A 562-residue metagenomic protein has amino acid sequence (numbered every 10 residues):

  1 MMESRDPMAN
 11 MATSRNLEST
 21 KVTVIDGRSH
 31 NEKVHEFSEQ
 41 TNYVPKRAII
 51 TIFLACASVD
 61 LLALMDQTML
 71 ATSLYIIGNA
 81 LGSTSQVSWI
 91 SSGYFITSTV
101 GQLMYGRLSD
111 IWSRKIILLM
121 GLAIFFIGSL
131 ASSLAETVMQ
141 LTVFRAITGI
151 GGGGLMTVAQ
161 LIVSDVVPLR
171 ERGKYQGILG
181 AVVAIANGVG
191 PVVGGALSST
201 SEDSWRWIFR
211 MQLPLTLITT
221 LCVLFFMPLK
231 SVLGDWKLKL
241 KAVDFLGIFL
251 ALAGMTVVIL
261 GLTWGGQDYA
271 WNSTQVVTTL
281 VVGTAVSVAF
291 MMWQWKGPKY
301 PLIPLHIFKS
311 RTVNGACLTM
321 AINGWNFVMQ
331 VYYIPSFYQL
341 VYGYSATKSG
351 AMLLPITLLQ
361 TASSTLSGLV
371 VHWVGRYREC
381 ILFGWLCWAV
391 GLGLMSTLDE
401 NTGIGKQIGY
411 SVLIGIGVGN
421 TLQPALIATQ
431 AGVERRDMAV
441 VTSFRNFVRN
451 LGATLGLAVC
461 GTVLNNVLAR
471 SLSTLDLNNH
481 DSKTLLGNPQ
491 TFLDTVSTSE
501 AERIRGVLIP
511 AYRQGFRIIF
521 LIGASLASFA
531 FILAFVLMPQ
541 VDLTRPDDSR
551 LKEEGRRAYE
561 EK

Functional and structural regions predicted by a protein language model:
M2-M65, L70, N79: Cytosolic juxtamembrane N-terminal segment immediately preceding the first transmembrane helix of multi-pass
F53-S58, L62-I76, G82-Y94, W271-V440: Transmembrane core module of solute transporters
T68, F95-L103, G153, N187-G188 (+3 more regions): Residue-level signature of mid-helix packing/kink "hotspots" within the transmembrane helices of 12-pass Major
I77-G78, L108-S109, S132, L141 (+6 more regions): Interfacial helix-cap and linker-helix signal at transmembrane-aqueous boundaries of multi-pass secondary transporters
Q102-L246: Helix-loop-helix hairpins in multi-pass membrane proteins, especially solute transporters
S113-L122, V138-Q140, L155-V158, R170-G173 (+3 more regions): C-terminal module of multi-pass small-molecule transporters
G128-S133, T148, V223, N323 (+3 more regions): MFS-fold secondary transporters
T200-L318: Hydrophobic transmembrane-helix bundles of small-molecule transporters
